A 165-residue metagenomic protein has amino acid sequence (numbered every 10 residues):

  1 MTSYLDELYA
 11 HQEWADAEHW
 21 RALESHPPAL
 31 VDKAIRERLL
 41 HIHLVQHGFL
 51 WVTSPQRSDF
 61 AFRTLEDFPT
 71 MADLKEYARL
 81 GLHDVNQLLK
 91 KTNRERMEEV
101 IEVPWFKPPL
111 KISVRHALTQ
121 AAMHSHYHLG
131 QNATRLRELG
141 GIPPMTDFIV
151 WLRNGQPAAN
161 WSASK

Functional and structural regions predicted by a protein language model:
M1: N-terminal beta-strand motif that seeds the catalytic metal site of vicinal oxygen chelate
D6-T64, F106-K165: Short, contiguous alpha-helical
S58-E99: Helix-adjacent hinge/juxtasegments
V100-W105: Short, glycine/charge-rich beta-strand/loop segments that flank catalytic centers and engage negatively charged groups
